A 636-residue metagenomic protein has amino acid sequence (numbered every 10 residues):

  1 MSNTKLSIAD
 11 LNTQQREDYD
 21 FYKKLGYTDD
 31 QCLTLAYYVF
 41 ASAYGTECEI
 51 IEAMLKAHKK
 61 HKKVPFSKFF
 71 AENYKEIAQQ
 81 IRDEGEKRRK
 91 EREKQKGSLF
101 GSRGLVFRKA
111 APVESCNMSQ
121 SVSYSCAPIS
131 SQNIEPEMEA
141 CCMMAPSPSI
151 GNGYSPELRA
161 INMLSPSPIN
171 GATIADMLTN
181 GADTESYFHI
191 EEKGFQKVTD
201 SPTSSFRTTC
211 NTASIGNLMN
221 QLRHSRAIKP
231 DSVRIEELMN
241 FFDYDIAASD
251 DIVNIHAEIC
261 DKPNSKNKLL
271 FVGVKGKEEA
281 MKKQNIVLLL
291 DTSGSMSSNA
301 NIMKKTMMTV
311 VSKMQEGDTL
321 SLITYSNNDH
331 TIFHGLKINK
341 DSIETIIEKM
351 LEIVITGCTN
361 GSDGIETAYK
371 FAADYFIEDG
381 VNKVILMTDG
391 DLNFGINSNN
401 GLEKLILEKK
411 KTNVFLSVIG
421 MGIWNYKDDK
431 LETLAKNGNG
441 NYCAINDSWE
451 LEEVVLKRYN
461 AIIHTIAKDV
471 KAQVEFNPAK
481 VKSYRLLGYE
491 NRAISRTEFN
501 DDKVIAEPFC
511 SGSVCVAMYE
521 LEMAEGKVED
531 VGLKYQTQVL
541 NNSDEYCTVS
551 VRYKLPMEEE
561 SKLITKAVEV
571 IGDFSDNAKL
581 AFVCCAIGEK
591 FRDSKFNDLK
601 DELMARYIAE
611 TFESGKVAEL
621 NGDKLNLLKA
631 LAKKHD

Functional and structural regions predicted by a protein language model:
M1-S2, K68, E72, A78 (+2 more regions): Low-complexity, Pro/Ser/Thr
S7-A43, E47-H58, F66-F69, N73: Amphipathic alpha-helical segments in structured regions that serve as interaction surfaces
G45, K62, I228-D231, A247-I252 (+2 more regions): Short helix C-cap/helix-to-loop transition motifs enriched in small/turn-promoting residues
G104, I134, N152, V253-D469 (+2 more regions): Exposed acidic/Ser/Thr-rich ligand/metal-binding surfaces
G104-R108, V122, C126, E135-P146 (+8 more regions): Long, acidic serine/threonine- and proline-rich intrinsically disordered regions
M143, T184-K268: Acidic/polar low-complexity segments with low predicted structural confidence
F206, I255, L270, I286 (+3 more regions): Hydrophobic residues positioned within well-ordered beta-strands of beta-sheet architectures
F415, N441-N446, E452-K457, I463-C510: Polar, glycine-rich mid-to-C-terminal structural blocks that act as macromolecule-binding/assembly scaffolds
